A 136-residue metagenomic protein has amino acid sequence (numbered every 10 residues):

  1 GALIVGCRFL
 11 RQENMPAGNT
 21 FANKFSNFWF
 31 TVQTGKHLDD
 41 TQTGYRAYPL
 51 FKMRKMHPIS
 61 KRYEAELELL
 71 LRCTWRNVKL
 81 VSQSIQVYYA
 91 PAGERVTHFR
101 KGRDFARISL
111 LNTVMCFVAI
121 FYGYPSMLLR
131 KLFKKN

Functional and structural regions predicted by a protein language model:
G1-Y63, A90-F99, R103-S109: Acceptor/aglycone-binding surface of glycosyltransferases and processive sugar-polymer synthases
N23, G35, I59-N136: Hydrophobic helical membrane-anchoring modules
